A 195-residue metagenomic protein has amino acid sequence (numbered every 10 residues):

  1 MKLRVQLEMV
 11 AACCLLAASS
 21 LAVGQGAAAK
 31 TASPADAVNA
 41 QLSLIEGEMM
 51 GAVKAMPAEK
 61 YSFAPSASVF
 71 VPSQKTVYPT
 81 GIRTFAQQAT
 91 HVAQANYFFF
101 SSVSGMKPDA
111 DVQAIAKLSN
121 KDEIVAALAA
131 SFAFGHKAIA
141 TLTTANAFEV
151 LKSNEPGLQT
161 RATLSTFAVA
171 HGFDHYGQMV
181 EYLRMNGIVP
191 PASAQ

Functional and structural regions predicted by a protein language model:
M1-Q6: N-terminal secretory signal peptides that target proteins for export/translocation
E8-A22: Bacterial N-terminal signal peptides
A22-A29: Boundary at the C-terminal end of the N-terminal hydrophobic targeting segment
A29-A37: Terminal, regulation- and interaction-focused segments at domain boundaries
N39, S43-M50, S62-Q113, K152-Q195: Short, contiguous alpha-helical
E48-G51, A55, F134-T141, Q178: Solvent-exposed, charged/polar functional surfaces in cytosolic regulatory/catalytic domains
K54-F63, I139-F148, R184-P190: Surface-exposed helix-capping loop/turn segments at secondary-structure junctions
A116-K152, R161-H175: Acidic/histidine-rich alpha-helical segments that form the ligand environment of transition-metal centers
